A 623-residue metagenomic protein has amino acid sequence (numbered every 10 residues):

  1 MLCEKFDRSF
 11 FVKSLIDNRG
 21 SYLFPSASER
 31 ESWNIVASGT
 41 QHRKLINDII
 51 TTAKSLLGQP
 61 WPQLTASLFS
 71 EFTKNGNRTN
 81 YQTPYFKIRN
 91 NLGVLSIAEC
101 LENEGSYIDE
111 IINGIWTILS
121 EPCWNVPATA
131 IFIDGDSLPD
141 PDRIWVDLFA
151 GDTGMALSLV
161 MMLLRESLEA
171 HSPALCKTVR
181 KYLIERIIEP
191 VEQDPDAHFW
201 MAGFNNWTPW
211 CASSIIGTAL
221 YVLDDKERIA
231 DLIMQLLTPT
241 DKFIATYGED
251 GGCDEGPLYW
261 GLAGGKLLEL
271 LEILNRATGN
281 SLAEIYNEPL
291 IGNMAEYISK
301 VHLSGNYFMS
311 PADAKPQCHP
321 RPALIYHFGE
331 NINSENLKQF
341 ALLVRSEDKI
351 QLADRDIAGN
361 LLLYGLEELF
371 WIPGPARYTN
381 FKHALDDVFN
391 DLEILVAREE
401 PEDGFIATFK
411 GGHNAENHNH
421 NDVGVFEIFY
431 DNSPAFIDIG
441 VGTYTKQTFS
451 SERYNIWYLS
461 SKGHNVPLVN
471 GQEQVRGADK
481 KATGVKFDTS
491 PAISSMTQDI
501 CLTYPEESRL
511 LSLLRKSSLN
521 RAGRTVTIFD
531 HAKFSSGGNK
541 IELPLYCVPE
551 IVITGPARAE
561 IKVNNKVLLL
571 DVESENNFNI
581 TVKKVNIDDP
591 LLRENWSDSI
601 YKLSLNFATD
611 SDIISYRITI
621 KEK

Functional and structural regions predicted by a protein language model:
M1-D48, F86, V94-C100: Extreme N-terminal leader/anchor segments
S21-Y22, G76-I88, C100, G135-G151 (+5 more regions): Solvent-exposed loop and edge beta-strand segments that line ligand/cofactor-binding and catalytic clefts
A53-L64, I111-T129, A174-H198, D231-G251 (+1 more regions): Long, well-ordered core segments of solenoidal/helical folds
N91-S106, D152-H171, C211-K226, G265-N280 (+4 more regions): Well-ordered alpha-helical scaffold segments within catalytic/enzyme domains
E99-I112, V160-K181, A219-L237, L274-I291 (+3 more regions): Structural helix-adjacent loops and short alpha-helical linkers that scaffold large soluble proteins
I131-I133, L342-D356, Y444-K623: CBM-like, beta-strand-rich accessory domains located in the C-terminal region of large, secreted polysaccharide-active
S137-L258, E269, W371-N380: Active-site lining segments of carbohydrate-active enzymes
G264-A435, F487-S490, D610: Carbohydrate-active enzyme catalytic cores, enriched for enzymes that act on polyanionic acidic polysaccharides
